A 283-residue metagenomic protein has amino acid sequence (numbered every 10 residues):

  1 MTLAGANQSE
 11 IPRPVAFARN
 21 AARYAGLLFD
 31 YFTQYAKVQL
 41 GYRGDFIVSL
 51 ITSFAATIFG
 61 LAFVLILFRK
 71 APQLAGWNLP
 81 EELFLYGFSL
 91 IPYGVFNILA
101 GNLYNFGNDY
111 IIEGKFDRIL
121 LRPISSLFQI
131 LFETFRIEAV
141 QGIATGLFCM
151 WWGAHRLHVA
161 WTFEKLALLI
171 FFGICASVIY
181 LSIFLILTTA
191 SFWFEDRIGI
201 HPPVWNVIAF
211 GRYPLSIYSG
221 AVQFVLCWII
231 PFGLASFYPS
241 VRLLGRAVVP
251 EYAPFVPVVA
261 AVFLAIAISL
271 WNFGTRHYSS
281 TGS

Functional and structural regions predicted by a protein language model:
T2-S283: Hydrophobic transmembrane alpha-helices and immediately adjacent juxtamembrane helices of multi-pass inner-membrane
